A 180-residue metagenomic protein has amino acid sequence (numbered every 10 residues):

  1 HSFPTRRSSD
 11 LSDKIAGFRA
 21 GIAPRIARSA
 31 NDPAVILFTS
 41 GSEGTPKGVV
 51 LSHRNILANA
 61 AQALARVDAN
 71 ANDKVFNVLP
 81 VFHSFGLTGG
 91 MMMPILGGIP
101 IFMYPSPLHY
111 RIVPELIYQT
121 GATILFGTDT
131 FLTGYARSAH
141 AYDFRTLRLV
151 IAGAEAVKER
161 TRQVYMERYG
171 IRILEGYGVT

Functional and structural regions predicted by a protein language model:
H1-S8: Short, small-residue-biased leader/transition segments that mark boundaries at the very start of proteins
S12-F38, T45, D68-K74: Conserved pre-ATP/AMP-binding loop-to-beta segment of ANL
N31-V49, A60, L64, L79: ATP phosphate-binding P-loop of adenylate-forming
P33, P107, D129-T130, E155 (+1 more regions): Alpha-helix N-cap/helix-start capping motif
P33, T39-S42, V75, V81 (+4 more regions): Conserved S/T- and glycine-rich ATP-binding loop of Class I adenylate-forming
S52-H53: Short coil-to-helix segment of the ABC ATPase nucleotide-binding domain corresponding to the Q-loop/switch region
L57-K74, F82-I124, R137-S138: Conserved AMP-binding/adenylation subdomain of ANL enzymes
P114, A122-G127, A136-T180: Gly/Ser/Thr-rich phosphate-binding loop
